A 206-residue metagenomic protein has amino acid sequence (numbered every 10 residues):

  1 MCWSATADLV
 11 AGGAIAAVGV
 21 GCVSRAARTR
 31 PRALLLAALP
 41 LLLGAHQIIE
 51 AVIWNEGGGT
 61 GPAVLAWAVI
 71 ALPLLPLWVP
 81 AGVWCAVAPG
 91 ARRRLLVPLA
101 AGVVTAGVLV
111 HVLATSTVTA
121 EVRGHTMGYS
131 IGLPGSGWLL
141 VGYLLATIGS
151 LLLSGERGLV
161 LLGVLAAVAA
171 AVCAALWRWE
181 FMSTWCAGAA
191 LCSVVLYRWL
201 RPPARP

Functional and structural regions predicted by a protein language model:
M1-V18: Hydrophobic transmembrane alpha-helical segments in integral membrane proteins
A17-S24, A81-G82, H111-T117, S130-V160 (+2 more regions): Alpha-helical transmembrane segments in multipass membrane proteins, preferentially the mid-helix core
V18-S24, I49-P62, V69-A100: Internal transmembrane alpha-helix with an interfacial aromatic "cap," most often the third helix
S24-L34, W84-V97, L152-G158, R205-P206: Membrane-interface helix-boundary motifs at transmembrane edges
L42-I49, V103-V112, L165-R178: Aromatic-anchored segments of alpha-helical transmembrane domains
G59-I70, R94-L95, G124-I131, S183-L191: Non-cytosolic membrane-interface motifs at loop->transmembrane helix junctions
P73, C85-A146: Membrane-proximal helix-loop-helix units in multi-pass membrane proteins
R157-P206: C-terminal transmembrane-bundle signature of multipass membrane proteins, characterized by strong activation on
